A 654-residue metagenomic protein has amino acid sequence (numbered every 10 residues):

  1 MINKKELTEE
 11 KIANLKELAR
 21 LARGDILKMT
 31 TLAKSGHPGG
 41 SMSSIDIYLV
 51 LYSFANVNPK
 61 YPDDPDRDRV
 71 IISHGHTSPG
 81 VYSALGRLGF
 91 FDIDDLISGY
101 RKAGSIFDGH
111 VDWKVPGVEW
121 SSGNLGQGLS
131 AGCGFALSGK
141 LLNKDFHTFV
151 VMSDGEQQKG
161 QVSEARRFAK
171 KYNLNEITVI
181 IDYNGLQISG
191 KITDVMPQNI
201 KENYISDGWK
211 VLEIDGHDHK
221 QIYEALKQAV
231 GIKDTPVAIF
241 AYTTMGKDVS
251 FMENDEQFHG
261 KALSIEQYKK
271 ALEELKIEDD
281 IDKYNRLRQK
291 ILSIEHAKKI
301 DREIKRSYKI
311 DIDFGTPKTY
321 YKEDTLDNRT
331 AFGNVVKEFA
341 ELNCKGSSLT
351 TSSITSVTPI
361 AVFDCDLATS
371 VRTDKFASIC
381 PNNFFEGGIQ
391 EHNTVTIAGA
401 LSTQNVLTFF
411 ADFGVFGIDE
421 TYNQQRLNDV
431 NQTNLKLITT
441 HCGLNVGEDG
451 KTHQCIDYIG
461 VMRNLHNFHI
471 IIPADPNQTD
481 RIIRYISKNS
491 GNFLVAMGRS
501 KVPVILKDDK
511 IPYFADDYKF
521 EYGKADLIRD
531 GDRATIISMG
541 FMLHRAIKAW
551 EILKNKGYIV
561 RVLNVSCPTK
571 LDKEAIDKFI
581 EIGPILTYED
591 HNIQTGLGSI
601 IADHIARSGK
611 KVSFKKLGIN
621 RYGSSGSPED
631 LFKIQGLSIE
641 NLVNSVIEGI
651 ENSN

Functional and structural regions predicted by a protein language model:
M1-F149, K283-A496, K501-V502: Thiamine diphosphate
K16, K102-V118, Q127, A131 (+6 more regions): Thiamine diphosphate
S73, V151, I180, F363 (+3 more regions): Short hydrophobic segments within beta-strands
D154, D182, D366, D475 (+1 more regions): Acidic active-site catalytic centers that drive phospho-/nucleotidyl reactions and related ester hydrolyses
D154, I239, N382: A short helix-loop-beta submotif of the ANL/AMP-binding
G155, N428, L586: Alpha-helical transition-metal enzyme core signature, strongest for iron centers
G155-E156, D215-G216, T325-L326, F385-E386 (+5 more regions): Short, flexible loop segments at the rims of nucleotide/cofactor-binding pockets, characterized by
G155-Q161, D218-Y223, F416, P473-D480 (+1 more regions): Active-site glycine- and acidic-residue-rich loops that bind and position anionic ligands or nucleotide-like cofactors
